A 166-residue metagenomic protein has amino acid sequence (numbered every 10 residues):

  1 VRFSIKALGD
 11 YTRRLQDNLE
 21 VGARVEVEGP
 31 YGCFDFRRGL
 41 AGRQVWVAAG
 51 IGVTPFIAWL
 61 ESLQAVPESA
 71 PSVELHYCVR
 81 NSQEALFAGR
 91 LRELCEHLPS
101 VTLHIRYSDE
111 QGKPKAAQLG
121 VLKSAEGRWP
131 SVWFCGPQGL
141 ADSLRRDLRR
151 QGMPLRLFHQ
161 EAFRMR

Functional and structural regions predicted by a protein language model:
V1-E28, D35, A41-Q44, P71-E74 (+3 more regions): Ferredoxin-reductase
D10, S82-C135, L140-D147: C-terminal helical cap/extension that packs against the catalytic core of soluble nucleotide-cofactor enzymes
R14, D35, P55-A58, L86 (+1 more regions): Phosphate- and divalent-cation-binding pockets in alpha/beta enzyme and binding domains that engage nucleotide-derived
G22, G52, P137: Short, conserved phosphate/pyrophosphate- and ester-handling motifs at nucleotide-, phospho-/glycolipid
V25, L103-I105, F158-Q160: Generic structural signal for residues in well-ordered beta-strands
R43, P71-E74, S100-T102, S131 (+1 more regions): Residues at the starts of beta-strands that form the adenosine-phosphate
P55-P67: Histidine-anchored nucleotide/phosphate-binding helix
R80, Q151-R166: Short, flexible loop segments at boundaries between secondary-structure elements
